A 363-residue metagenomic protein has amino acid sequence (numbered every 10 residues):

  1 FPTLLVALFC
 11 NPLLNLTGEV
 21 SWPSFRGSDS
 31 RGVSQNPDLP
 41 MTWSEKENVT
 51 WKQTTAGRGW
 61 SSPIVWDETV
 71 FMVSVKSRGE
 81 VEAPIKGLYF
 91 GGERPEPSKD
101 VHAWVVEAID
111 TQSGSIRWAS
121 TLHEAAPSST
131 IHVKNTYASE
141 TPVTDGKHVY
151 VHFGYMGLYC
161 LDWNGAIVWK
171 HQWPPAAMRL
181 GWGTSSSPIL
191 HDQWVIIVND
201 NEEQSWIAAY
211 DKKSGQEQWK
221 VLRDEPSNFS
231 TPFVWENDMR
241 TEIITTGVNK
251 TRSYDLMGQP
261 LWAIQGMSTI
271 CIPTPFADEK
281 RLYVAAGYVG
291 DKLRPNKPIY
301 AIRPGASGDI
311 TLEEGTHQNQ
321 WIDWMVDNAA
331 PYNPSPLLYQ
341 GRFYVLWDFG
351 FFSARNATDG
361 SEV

Functional and structural regions predicted by a protein language model:
P2-N15: Bacterial N-terminal signal peptides
L16-V363: Noncatalytic, solvent-exposed loop/strand surfaces of beta-propeller-type extracellular/periplasmic domains
